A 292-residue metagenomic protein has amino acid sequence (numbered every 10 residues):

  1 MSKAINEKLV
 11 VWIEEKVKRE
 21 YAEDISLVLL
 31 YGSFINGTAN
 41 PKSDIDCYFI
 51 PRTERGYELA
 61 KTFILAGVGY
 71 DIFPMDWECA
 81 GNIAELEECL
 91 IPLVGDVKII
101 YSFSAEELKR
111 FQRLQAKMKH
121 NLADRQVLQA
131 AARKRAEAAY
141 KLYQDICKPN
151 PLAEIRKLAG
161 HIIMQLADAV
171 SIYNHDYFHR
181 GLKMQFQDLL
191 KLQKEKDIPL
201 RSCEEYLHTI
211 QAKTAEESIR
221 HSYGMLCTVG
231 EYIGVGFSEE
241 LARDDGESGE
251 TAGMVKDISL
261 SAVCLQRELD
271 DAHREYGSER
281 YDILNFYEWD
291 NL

Functional and structural regions predicted by a protein language model:
M1-S43, Y48-V97, M254-F286: Metal-dependent nucleotidyltransferase catalytic core
S2, N6, I100, S104-E107 (+3 more regions): Intrinsic-disorder-associated interaction segments
I5, G32, F111-A116, A138-K141 (+1 more regions): Short hydrophobic/aromatic-rich motifs at helix boundaries and adjacent loops
L9, Q115-N121, Y143-D145: Short amphipathic alpha-helical segments, especially helix-boundary/capping motifs
A22, E106-K109, K196-D197: Glycine-centered small-residue hotspots that permit tight backbone geometry or close packing
A66-M75, I99-F103, H175-H179, L190-K191: Short, exposed beta-strand "edge-strand" segments with a Pro/Gly-rich flavor and a Y/T-containing core
W77-K134, A138: Internal, well-ordered alpha/beta segment that forms a basic, Gly-enriched binding/recognition surface
Q126-L292: Conserved nucleotidyltransferase catalytic core and NTase-mimicking acidic/glycine-rich helix/loop elements in nucleic
